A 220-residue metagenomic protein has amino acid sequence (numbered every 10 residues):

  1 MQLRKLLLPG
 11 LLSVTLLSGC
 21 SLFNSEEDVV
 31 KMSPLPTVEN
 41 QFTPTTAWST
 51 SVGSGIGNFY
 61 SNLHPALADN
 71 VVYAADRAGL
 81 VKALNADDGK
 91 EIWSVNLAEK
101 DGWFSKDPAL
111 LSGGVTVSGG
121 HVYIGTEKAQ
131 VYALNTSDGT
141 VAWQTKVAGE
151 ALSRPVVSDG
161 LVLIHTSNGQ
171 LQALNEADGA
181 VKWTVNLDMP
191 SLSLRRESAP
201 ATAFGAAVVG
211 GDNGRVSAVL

Functional and structural regions predicted by a protein language model:
M1-G10: Bacterial N-terminal signal peptides that target proteins for export
L16-G19: C-terminal motif of bacterial Sec signal peptides marking the signal peptidase cleavage site
S21-V29, G57-V81, S105-Y132, T145 (+3 more regions): Repeat-blade elements of multi-bladed beta-propeller folds
N24-S49: Blade/loop signatures of beta-propeller domains
W48-G55, K90-V95, E99-S105, T140-T145 (+1 more regions): A short beta-strand motif characteristic of beta-propeller blades
D76-L97: Beta-propeller domains
N85-D88, N135-G139, N175-G179, L220: Short loop/turn segments that connect beta-strands within beta-propeller blades
